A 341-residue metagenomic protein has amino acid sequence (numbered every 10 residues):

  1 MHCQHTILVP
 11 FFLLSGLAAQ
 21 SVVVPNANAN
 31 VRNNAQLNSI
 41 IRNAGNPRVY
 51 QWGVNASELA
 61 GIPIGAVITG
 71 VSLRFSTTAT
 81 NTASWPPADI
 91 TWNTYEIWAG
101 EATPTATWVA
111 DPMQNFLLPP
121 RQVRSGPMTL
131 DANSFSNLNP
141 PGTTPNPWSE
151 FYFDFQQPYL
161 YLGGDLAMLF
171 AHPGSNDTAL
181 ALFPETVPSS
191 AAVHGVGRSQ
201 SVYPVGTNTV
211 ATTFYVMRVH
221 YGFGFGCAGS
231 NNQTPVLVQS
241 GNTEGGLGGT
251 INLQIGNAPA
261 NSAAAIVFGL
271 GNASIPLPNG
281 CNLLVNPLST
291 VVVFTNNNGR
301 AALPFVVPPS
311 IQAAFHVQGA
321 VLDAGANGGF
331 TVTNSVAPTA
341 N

Functional and structural regions predicted by a protein language model:
M1-H5: Positively charged n-region of N-terminal signal peptides that target proteins for export
T6-G16: Bacterial N-terminal signal peptides
I7-V9, V71, A106, G319: Hydrophobic transmembrane signal anchors and adjacent membrane-proximal interface regions, especially in viral
F11, I64-G65: Alpha-helix termination/capping residues and helix-transition junctions
S21-I64, S72-T78, T178, P184-N341: N-proximal, solvent-exposed segments at the start of the mature chain
V67-S76, E96-W98, E150-P158, D165-A171 (+3 more regions): Residues within well-ordered beta-strands of beta-sheet-rich folds
V67-V109, P259-A273: Short, well-structured hydrophobic secondary-structure segments
A83-S189: Aromatic- and Gly/Pro-enriched, solvent-exposed loop/edge beta-strand patches characteristic of beta-rich domains
